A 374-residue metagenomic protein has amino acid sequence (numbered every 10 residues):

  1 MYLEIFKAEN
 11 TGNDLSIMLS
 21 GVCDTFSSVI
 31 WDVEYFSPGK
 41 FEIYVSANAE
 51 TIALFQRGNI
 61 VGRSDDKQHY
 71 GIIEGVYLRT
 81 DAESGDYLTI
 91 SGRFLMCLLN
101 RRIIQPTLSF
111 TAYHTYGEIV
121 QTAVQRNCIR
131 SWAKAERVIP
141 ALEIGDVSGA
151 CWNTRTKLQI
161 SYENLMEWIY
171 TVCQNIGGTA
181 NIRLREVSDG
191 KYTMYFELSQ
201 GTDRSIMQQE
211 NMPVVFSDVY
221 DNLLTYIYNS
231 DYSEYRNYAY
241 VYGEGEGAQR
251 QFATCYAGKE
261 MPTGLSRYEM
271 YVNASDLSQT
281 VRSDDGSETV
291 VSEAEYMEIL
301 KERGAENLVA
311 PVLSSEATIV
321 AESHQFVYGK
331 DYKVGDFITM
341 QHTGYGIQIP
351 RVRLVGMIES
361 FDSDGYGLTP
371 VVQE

Functional and structural regions predicted by a protein language model:
M1-V22, R204-I206: Polar/acidic, low-complexity leader/linker segments enriched in S/T/G and N/D
D24-T51, E167, V214-E374: An acidic/polar, Gly/Ser/Thr-rich interaction patch typically located in mid-to-C-terminal regions of proteins
E34-F36, E42-I43, G92, L108-A141 (+4 more regions): Amphipathic, non-transmembrane alpha-helical segments in extracytoplasmic/periplasmic proteins
N48-G145: Surface-exposed cap/loop segments at beta↔alpha junctions
L54-V61, Y113, S161-E163, E210-N211 (+1 more regions): Glycine-centered loop/turn motifs
V61-R93, N181, D336-T369: Short beta-strand and beta-hairpin "edge-sheet" elements
D66, G85, S109-G117, L158-M166 (+4 more regions): Solvent-exposed, acidic/flexible segments
Y77-L99, P140-Y235: Short beta-strand-centered interaction patches in the first periplasmic/extracellular domains of large envelope
